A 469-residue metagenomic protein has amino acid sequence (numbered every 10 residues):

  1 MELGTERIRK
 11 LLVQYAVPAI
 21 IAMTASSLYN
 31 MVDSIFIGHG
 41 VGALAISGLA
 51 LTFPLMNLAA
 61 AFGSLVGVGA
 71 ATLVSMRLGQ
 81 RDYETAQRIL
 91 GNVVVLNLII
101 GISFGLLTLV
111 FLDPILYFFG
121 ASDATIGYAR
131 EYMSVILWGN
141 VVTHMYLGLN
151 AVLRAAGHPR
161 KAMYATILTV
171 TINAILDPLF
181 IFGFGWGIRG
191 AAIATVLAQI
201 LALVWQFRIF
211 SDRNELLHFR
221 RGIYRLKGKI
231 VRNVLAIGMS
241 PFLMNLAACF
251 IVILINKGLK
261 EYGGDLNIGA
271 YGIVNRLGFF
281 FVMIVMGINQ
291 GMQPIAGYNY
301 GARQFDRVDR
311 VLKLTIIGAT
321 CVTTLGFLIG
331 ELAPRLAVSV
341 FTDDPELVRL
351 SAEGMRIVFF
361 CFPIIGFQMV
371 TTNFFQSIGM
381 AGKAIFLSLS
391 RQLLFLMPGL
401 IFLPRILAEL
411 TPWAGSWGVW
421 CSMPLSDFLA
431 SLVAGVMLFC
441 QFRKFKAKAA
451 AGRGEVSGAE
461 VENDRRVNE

Functional and structural regions predicted by a protein language model:
M1-A16, V74-V141, G185-G238, A296-C361 (+1 more regions): Short alpha-helical transmembrane segments in multi-pass integral membrane proteins
L3-V41, P54-G69, L73, L98-G105 (+5 more regions): N-terminal transmembrane alpha-helices
Q14-D33, V135, T169, A198-A202 (+4 more regions): Transmembrane helical elements of multi-pass membrane transporters/channels
L28-S47, L116-D123, L179-G185, C249-R276 (+4 more regions): Helix-terminus/linker motif at the lipid-water interface of multi-pass membrane proteins
I37-N57, D123-Y128, I188-R189, I230-I237 (+4 more regions): Interfacial/gating helices of multi-pass transporter permease domains
I46-L106, T143-A162, Y271-L328, L332-P334 (+1 more regions): Small-residue-rich hydrophobic transmembrane alpha-helices
L58-A61, N173-P178, L203-F207, F279-M283 (+3 more regions): Hydrophobic transmembrane alpha-helices of multi-pass small-molecule transporters
I136-R154, A165-N173, A191-V204, M286-N289 (+3 more regions): Short runs within selected transmembrane alpha-helices of multi-pass transporters and secretion channels
